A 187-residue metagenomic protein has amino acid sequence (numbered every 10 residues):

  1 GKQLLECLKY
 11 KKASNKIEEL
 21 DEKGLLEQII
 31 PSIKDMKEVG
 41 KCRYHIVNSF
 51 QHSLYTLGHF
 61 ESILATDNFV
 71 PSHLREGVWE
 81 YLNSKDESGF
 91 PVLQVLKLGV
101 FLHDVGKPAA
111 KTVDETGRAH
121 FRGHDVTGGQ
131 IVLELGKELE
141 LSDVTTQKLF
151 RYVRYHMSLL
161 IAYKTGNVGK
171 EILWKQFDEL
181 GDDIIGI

Functional and structural regions predicted by a protein language model:
G1-L93, K97, G106-G123, T127-Q147 (+2 more regions): Glycine- and charge-enriched loop/helix tracts that form the active or gating conduit in phosphate/cation-handling
L93-A109, K170-I187: Alpha-helical scaffolding flanking metal-ion-dependent phosphate/phosphodiester catalytic sites
S142, T146-D183: Acidic/histidine-rich catalytic neighborhood
